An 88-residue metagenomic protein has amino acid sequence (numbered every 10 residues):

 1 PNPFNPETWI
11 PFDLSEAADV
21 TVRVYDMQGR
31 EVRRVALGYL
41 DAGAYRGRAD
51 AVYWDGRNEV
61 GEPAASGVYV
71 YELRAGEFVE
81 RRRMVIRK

Functional and structural regions predicted by a protein language model:
P3-Q28, R34-G38: Glycine-centered coil/turn sites that cap beta-strands in beta-rich domains
E7-W9, D19, A49-A51, V68 (+1 more regions): Intrinsic-disorder/low-complexity, polar/charged segments enriched in Ser/Thr/Lys/Arg/Asp/Glu/Gln
A17, R34, E62-K88: C-terminal tail/sorting-segment detector
R23, Y53-D55, V70-E72: Residue-level detector of beta-strand face positions
D26, N58, A75-E77: Surface-exposed loop/turn motifs at beta-strand-loop junctions within extracellular Ig-like and Fibronectin type III
Y39-R48: Short proline/glycine- and polar residue-rich coil/turn motifs
A49-A65: Signal that preferentially marks extracellular ectodomain short beta-strand elements of beta-sandwich modules
